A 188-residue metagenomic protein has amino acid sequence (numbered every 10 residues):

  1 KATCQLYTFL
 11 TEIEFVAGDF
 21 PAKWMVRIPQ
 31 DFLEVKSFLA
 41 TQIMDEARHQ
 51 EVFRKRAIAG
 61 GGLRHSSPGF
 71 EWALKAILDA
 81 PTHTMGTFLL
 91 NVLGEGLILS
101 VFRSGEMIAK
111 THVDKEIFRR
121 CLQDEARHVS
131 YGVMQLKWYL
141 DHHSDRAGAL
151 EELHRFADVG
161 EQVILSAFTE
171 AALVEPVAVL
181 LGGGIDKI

Functional and structural regions predicted by a protein language model:
K1-I188: Non-heme di-metal
